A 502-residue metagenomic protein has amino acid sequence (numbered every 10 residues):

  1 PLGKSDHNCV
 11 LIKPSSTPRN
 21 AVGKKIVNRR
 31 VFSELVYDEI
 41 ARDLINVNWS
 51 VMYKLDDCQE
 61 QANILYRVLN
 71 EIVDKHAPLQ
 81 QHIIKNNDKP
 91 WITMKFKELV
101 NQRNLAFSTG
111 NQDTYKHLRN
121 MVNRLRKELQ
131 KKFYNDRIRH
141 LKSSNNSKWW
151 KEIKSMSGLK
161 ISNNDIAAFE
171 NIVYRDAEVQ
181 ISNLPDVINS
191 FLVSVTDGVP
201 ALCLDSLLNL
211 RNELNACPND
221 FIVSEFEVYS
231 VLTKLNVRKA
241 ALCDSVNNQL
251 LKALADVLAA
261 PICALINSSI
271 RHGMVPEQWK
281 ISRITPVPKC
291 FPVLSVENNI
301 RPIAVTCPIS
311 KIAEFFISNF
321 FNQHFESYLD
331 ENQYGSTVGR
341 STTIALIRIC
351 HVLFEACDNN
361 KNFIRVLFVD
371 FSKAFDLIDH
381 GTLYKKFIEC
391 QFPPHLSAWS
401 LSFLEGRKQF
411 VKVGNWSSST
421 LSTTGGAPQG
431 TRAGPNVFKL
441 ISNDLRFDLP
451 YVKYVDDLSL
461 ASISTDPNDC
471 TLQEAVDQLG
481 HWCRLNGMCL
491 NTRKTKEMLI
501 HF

Functional and structural regions predicted by a protein language model:
P1, P218, G414-N415, E474 (+1 more regions): Short, conserved micro-motifs composed of acidic
V10-R175: Arg/Lys-enriched, amphipathic patches
K13-T17, E39-I40, I45, M52 (+8 more regions): Surface-exposed loop/turn segments and immediately adjacent short secondary-structure elements within folded domains
S16-V22, E71-H82, R124-F133, L159-N163 (+13 more regions): Short helix-interrupting loop/turn segments at helix-coil junctions
L65, L99, L118, A345 (+3 more regions): Hydrophobic alpha-helical membrane-association signature
K142-S143, T342, G406-F410, K496-F502: Short, conserved secondary-structure transition motifs
P218-P428, S462-I463: Conserved pre-catalytic core of RNA-dependent polymerases
V369, V455-D456: Active-site flanking residues adjacent to catalytic metal/cofactor-binding acidic residues
